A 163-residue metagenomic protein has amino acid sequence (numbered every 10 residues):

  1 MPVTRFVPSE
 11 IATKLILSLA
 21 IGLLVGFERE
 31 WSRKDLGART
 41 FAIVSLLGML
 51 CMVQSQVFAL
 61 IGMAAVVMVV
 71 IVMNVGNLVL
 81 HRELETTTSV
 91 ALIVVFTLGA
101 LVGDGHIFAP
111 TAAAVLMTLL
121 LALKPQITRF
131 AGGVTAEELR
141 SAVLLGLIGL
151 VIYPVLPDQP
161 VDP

Functional and structural regions predicted by a protein language model:
M1-K34, A38-F41: N-terminal signal-anchor module of multipass membrane proteins
M1-V7, G37, V134-E138, A142 (+1 more regions): Helix-loop-helix hairpins and the membrane-proximal interhelical loops of multi-pass alpha-helical transport proteins
R5-A20, C51-V67, G105-T118, P163: Structural signature of hydrophobic alpha-helical transmembrane segments
I21-K34, V67-L84, L120-V134: C-terminal ends of transmembrane helices
E30-I43, F58-G62, L78-V94, T135-E138: Short, non-helical or kinked segments that cap or interrupt transmembrane helices
R39-V53, T87-G103, L139-P154: Small-residue-rich segments of transmembrane alpha-helices in multi-pass membrane proteins, especially helix faces
Q54-A59, V72-E83, A100-T111, P125-F130 (+1 more regions): Transmembrane alpha-helix boundary signature
F108-A142: Canonical alpha-helical transmembrane segment with a positive-inside/aromatic-interface signature
